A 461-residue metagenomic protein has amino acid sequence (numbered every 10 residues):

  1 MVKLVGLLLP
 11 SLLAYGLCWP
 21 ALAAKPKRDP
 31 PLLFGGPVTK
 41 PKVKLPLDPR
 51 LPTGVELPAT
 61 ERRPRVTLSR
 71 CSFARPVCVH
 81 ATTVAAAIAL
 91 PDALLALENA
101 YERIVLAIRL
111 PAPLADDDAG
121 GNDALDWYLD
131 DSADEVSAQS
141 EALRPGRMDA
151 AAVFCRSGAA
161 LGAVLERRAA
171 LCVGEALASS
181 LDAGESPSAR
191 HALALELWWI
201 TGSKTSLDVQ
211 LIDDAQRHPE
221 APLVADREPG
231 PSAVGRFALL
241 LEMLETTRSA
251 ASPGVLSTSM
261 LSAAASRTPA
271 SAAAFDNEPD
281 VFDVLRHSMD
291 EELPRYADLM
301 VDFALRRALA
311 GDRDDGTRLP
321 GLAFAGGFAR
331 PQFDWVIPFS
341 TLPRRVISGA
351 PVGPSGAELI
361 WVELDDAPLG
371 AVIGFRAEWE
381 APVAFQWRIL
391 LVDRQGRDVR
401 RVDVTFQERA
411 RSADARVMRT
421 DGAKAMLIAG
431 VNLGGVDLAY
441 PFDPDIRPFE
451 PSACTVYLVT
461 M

Functional and structural regions predicted by a protein language model:
M1-L4: Positively charged n-region of N-terminal signal peptides that target proteins for export
L7-G16: Bacterial N-terminal signal peptides
G16-A24: Boundary at the C-terminal end of the N-terminal hydrophobic targeting segment
K25-K27, P269-M461: Beta/coil-rich, acidic/histidine-enriched accessory regions frequently appended to metallopeptidases
R28-S69, A81-I88: Acidic/polar low-complexity interaction segments
V66-L197, T201-A215, P222: Juxtacatalytic substrate-recognition/specificity segment
V105-P113, L244-S249, N432-G435: Short regulatory "switch" loops immediately downstream of catalytic or recognition motifs within protein catalytic
S140-G146, A163-R167, D182-D302, R306-L309: Acidic/His/Gly-enriched intrinsically disordered linker/tail segments that often contain short helix/coil "MoRF-like"
